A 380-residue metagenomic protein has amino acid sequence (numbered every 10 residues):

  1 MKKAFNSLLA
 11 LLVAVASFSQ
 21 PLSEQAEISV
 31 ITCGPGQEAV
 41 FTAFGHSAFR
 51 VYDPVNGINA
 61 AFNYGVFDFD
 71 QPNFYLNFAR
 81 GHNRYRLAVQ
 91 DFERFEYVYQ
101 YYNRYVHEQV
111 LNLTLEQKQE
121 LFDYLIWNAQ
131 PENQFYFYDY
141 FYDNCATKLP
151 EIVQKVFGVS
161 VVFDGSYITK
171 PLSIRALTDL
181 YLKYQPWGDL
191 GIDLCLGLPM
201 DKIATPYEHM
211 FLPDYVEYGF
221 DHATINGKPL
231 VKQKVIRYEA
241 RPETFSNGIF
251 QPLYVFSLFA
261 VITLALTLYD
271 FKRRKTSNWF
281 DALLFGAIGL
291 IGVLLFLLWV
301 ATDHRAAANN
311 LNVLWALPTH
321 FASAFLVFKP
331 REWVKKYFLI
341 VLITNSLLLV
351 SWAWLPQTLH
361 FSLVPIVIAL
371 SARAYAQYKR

Functional and structural regions predicted by a protein language model:
M1-P21, R380: Bacterial Sec-dependent N-terminal signal peptides
V15-F18, L298, L326: Membrane-water interface at transmembrane helix exits
P21, D53-I58, N112-Q117: A short, structured loop/turn motif at beta-sheet edges
E24-N103: Glycine-rich catalytic cores of cysteine/serine-nucleophile enzymes that process amide/ester linkages in cell-envelope
E27, H46, N59, E108-V110 (+2 more regions): Extracellular structured ligand-interaction cores
D68-D143, T147-V159: A cross-kingdom signal targeting lumenal/periplasmic-facing segments of multi-pass membrane and secretory-pathway
W127-H320, A324, R331-K335, T344-W352 (+1 more regions): Activation targets extended, charge/polar-rich intrinsically disordered C-terminal tails
